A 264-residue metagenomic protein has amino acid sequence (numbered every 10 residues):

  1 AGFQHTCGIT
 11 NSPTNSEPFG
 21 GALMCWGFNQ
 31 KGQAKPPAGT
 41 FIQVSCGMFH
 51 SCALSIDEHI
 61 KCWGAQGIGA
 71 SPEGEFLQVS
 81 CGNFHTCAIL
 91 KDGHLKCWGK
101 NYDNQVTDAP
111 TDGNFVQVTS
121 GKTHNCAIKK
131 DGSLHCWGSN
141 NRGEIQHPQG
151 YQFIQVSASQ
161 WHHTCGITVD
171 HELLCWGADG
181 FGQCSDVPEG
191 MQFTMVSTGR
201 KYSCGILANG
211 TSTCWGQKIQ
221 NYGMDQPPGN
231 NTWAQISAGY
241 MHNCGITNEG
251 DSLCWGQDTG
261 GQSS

Functional and structural regions predicted by a protein language model:
H5, Q33, Q43, H50 (+16 more regions): Intrinsically disordered, low-complexity repeat/linker tracts enriched for polar/charged residues
H5-G8, C25, H50-A53, C62 (+10 more regions): Conserved core positions of repeat-based scaffolds
T10, N29, S55, L90 (+6 more regions): Acidic surface patches and DE-rich sequence motifs
P13-G20: Intrinsically disordered, low-complexity Ser/Thr- and acidic-rich flexible linkers and loops, especially at boundaries
M24-A38, W63-G74, F84, W98-T111 (+4 more regions): Short glycine/serine- and acidic-residue-enriched loop/turn motifs that recur at repeat junctions
Q43-S45, Q78-S80, K91-H94, K130: Thr-biased low-complexity repeat/linker tracts and other Thr-enriched repetitive architectures
